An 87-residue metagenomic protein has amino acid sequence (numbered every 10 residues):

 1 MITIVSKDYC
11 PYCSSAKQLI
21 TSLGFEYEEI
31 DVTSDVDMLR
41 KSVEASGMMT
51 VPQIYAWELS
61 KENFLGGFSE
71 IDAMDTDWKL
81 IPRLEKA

Functional and structural regions predicted by a protein language model:
M1-E28: Local sequence-structure signature of Cys/Sec-based thiol-disulfide redox active-site neighborhoods
K7, V32, W57: Acidic/polar N-terminal loop/beta-strand segments that form early-domain functional surfaces
P11, T33, D72: Nucleotide phosphate-binding site architecture
S14, D37, G66: Residues that form or flank phosphate/diphosphate-binding pockets in enzymes that use nucleotide phosphates
D31-M49, K79-A87: Thioredoxin-like thiol-disulfide oxidoreductase module
P52-Q53: ATP-grasp fold ATP-binding core
A56-A87: Non-catalytic, surface beta->alpha helical segment in thiol-disulfide oxidoreductase systems
